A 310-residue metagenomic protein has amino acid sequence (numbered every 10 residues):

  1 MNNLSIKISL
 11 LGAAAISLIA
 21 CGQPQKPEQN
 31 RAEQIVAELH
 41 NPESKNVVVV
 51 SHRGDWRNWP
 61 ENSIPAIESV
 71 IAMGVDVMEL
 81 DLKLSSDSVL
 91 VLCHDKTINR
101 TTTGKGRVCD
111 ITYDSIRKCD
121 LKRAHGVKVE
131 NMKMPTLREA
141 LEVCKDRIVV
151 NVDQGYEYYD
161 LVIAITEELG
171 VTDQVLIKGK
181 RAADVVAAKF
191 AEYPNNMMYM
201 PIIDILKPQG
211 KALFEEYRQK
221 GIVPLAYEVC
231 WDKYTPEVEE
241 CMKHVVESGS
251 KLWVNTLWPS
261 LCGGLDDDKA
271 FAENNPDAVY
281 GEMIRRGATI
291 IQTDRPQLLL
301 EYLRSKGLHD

Functional and structural regions predicted by a protein language model:
M1-A32: Bacterial Sec-dependent N-terminal signal peptides
C21-D310: Phosphate-group recognition and catalysis centered on beta-loop-alpha active-site segments
